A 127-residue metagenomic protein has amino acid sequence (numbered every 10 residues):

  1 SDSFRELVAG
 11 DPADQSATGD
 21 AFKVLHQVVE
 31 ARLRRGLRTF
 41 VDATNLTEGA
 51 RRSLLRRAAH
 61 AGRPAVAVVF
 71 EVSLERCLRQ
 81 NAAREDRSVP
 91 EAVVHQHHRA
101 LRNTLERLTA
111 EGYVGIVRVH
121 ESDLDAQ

Functional and structural regions predicted by a protein language model:
S1-L37, L46-G49, L74-L78: Conserved substrate/cofactor phosphate-moiety recognition/catalytic segment in nucleotide-dependent phosphotransferases
T18-H26, E48, R52, E71 (+2 more regions): Amphipathic alpha-helical transducer elements in NTP-driven molecular machines
R32, R57-A61, T104, L108: Hydrophobic helix-cap positions at the C-terminus of alpha-helices in RecA-like/P-loop ATPase nucleotide-binding cores
R35-G36, A61-V66, T109-G115: Short glycine-/polar-rich loops that comprise or flank the Walker A/P-loop and associated switch/sensor motifs
T39-A43, A67: Short catalytic-loop micro-motif centered on adjacent basic/acidic residues
G49-R63: Short, electropositive alpha-helical surface patch
H60-Q80: Conserved phosphate-donor/acceptor-positioning beta-strand/loop module used by diverse small-molecule
E75-Q127: Conserved GTP-binding G-domain of TRAFAC-class P-loop NTPases and closely related GTPase folds
